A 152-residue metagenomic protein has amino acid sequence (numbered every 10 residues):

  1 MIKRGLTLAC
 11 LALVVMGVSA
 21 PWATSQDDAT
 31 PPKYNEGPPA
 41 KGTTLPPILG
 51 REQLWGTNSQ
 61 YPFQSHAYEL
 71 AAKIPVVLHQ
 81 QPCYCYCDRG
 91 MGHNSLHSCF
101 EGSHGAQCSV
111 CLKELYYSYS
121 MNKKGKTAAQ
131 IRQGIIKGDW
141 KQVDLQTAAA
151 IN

Functional and structural regions predicted by a protein language model:
M1-A9: Bacterial N-terminal signal peptides that target proteins for export
A9-G17: Bacterial N-terminal signal peptides
S19-S25: Sec/Tat signal peptide C-region and signal peptidase I cleavage site
S25-Y84, R89: N-terminal secretory signal peptides
Y61-P62, G105-L112, N122-K126: Soluble non-cytosolic domains of exported or imported proteins
Y68, L112-Y119, A128, R132: Extracytoplasmic/secreted envelope proteins and their assembly/folding machinery, especially bacterial periplasmic
Q81-S118: Short, thiol/selenol-centered motifs that function as redox-active sites or metal-ligating centers
A128-N152: Short flanking/linker segments adjacent to small metal-binding domains or redox-active Cys/His motifs
